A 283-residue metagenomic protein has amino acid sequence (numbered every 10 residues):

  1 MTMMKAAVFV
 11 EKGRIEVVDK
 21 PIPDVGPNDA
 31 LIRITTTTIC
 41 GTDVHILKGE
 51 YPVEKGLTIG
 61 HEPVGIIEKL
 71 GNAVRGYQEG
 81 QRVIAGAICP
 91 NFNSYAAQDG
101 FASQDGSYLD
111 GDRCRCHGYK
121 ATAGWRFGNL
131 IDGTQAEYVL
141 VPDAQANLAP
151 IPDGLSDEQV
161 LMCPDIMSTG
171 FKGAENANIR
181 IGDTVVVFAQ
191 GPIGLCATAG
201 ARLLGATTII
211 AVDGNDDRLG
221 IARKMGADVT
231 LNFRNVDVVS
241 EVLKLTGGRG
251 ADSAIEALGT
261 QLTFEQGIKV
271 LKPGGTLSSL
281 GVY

Functional and structural regions predicted by a protein language model:
I22, N91-F188: NAD(P)H dinucleotide-binding glycine-rich loop of Rossmann-like/cofactor-binding domains, especially the beta1-alpha1
P23-T37, K48-S107, D132, P150-L155: Glycine-rich beta-strand-centered segment in the early N-terminal region that forms part of a ligand/cofactor-binding
T42-L47: Cytochrome P450 core scaffold surrounding the K-helix E-X-X-R motif and the conserved "meander" helix-loop region
V83, P150-V236, S240-E241, S253: Mid-domain Rossmann-like dinucleotide-binding core that forms the NAD(H)/NADP(H) cofactor-binding site
A206, R223, D228, F233 (+1 more regions): Glycine-rich phosphate-binding loop and adjacent beta-alpha segment of Rossmann(oid) nucleotide-cofactor-binding
L245-S253: A glycine-rich helix->loop->beta "capping" turn within Rossmann-like NAD(P)(H)-dependent oxidoreductase domains
